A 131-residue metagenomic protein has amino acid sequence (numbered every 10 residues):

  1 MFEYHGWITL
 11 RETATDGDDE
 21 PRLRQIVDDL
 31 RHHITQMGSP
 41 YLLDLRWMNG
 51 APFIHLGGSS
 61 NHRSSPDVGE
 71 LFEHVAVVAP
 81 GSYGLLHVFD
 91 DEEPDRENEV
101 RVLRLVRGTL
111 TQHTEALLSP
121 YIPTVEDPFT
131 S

Functional and structural regions predicted by a protein language model:
M1-R31: Short, extreme N-terminal segment that most often corresponds to the first beta-strand
E3-H5, F53, Y83: Broad gene-expression machinery/nucleic-acid interaction feature
I8-L10, G58, V88: Hydrophobic side chains in beta-strands
A14-G17, H62-D67, E92-V100: Short, surface-exposed beta-strand/loop "edge" segments at domain boundaries and coil↔beta transitions
D29-A79: Short, intrinsically disordered low-complexity segments
W47-A51, F89-N98: Short proline/glycine- and acidic-rich turn/helix-capping motifs at secondary-structure junctions
P80-D91: Conserved short beta-strand edge segments in small beta-sheet-based binding/regulatory domains
P94-S131: Acidic, proline/glycine-rich low-complexity IDRs
